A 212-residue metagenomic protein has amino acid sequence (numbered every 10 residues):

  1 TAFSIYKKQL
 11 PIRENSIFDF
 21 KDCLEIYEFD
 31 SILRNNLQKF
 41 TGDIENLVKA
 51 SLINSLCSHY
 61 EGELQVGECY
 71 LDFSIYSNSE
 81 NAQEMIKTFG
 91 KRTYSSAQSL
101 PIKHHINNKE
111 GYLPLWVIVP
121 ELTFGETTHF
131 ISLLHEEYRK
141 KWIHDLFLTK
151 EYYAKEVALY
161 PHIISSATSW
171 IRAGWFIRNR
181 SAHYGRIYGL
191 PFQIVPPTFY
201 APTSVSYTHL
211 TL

Functional and structural regions predicted by a protein language model:
T1-A158, Y188-G189: Short, contiguous, well-structured surface segments enriched in hydrophobic/aromatic residues
T41, Y112, A167-W170, G174: Active-site-proximal structural scaffolding
Y160-A167: A mid-sequence, solvent-exposed acidic-amphipathic segment
S169-Q193: Histidine-centered, metal-coordinating catalytic motifs and their short helical/loop contexts
Q193-S204: Short, charged amphipathic alpha-helical segments flanked by flexible coils
T208-T211: Conserved small/polar residues in nucleotide/adenosyl-binding loops
